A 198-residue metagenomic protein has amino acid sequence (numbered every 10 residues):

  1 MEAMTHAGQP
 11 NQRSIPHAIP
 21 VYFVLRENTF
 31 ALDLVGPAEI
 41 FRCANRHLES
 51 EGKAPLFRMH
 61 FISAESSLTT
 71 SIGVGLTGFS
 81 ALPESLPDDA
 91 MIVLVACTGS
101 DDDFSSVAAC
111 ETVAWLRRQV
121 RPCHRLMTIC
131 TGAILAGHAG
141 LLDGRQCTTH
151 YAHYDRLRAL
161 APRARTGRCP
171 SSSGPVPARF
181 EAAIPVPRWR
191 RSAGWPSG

Functional and structural regions predicted by a protein language model:
M1-L126, A136-H138, A193, S197: Extended, subdomain-level signal for the structured scaffold at the beginning of enzyme domains
V113, H150-Y154, W189-A193: Hydrophobic, well-ordered secondary-structure segments
L126-M127, T148, G167, F180: Structural detector of well-ordered beta-strand residues that form the stable sheet scaffold of enzyme domains
I134-G140, S173-G174, W189: Acidic/polar active-site rim loop that often engages polyanionic ligands
A136-Y151, R179-E181: Short beta-strand and adjoining strand-loop segment in the mid-core of the Rossmann-like NAD(P)-dependent dehydrogenase
D143-S171: A conserved active-site-flanking secondary-structure segment within enzyme catalytic domains
G174-G198: Conserved anion/nucleotide-ligand pocket segment
